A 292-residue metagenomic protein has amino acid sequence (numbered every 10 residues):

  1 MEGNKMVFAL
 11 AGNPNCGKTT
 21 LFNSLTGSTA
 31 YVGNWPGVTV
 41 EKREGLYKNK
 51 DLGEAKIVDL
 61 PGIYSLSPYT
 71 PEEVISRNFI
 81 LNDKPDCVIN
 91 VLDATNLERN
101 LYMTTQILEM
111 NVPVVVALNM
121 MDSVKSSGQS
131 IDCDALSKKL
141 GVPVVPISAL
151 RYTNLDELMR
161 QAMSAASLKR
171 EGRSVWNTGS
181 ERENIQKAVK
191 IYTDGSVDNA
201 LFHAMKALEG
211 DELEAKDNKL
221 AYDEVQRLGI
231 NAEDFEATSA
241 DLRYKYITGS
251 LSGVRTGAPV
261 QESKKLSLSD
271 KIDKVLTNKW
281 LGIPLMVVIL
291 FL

Functional and structural regions predicted by a protein language model:
M1-Y69, N82-D83, C87: Conserved G1/Walker A P-loop phosphate-binding module
L21-F22, V40, I57-D59, S76 (+5 more regions): Residue-level signature of catalytic and energy-coupling elements of molecular machines, predominantly ATP/GTP-dependent
S28, G37, G62-I63, A94-E98 (+2 more regions): Conserved nucleotide-binding/hydrolysis micro-motifs of P-loop NTPases
G45-L52, I75-V145: Conserved C-terminal guanine-recognition region of P-loop GTPase G domains, centered on the G4
S76, Q261-V275: Cytosolic juxtamembrane amphipathic/interface segments immediately preceding and feeding into a transmembrane helix
V115, K125-S263: Alpha-helical transmembrane helix bundles of large polytopic membrane transport and channel proteins
D134, G249, D270-T277: Short amphipathic alpha-helical coupling elements at transmembrane boundaries
V275-L292: Core alpha-helical transmembrane segments of integral membrane proteins
